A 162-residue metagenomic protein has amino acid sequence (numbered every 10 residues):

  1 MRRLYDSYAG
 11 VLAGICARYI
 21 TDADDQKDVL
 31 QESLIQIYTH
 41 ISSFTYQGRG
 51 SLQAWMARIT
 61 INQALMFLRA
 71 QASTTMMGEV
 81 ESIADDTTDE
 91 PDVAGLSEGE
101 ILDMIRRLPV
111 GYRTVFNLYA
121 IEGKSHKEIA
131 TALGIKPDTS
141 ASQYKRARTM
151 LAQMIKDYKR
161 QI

Functional and structural regions predicted by a protein language model:
M1-G14, D103: A short, charge-rich alpha-helical start-of-domain segment used by transcription regulators
G14, D28-I35, G50-N62: Structural recognition of an alpha-helix C-terminal capping motif at a helix-to-coil junction
R18-T21, L34-R49, A70-A72: Sigma70-family region 2
S43, Q47, A57-G78: Arg/Lys-rich amphipathic alpha helix in sigma70-family domain 2
L65, I121, K127, T131-Q161: DNA-recognition helix of helix-turn-helix
M66, S73-E98: Internal acidic/polar
E100-P109: Short amphipathic alpha-helical boundary/capping segments
V115-F116: A short pre-motif secondary-structure segment
